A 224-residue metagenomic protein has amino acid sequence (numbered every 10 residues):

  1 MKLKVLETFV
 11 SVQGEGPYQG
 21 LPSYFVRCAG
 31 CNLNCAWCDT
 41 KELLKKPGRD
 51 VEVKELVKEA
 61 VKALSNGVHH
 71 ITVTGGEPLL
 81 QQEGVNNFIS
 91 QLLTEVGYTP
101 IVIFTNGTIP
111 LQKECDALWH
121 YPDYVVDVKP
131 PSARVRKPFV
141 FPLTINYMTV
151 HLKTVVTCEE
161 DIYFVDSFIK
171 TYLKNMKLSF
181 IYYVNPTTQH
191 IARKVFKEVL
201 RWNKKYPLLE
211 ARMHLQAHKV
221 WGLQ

Functional and structural regions predicted by a protein language model:
K2-W37: N-terminal pre-triad scaffold of radical SAM enzymes
L3-E7, N34-P122: Conserved Radical SAM active-site core
Q13, V57-V61, K170: Generic structural signal for well-ordered alpha-helical scaffold segments
P17-Q19, S23, L33, E77-L79 (+2 more regions): Short, flexible micro-motifs
F25, H70-T72, V125, K153: Short aromatic/hydrophobic contact patches that present stacked aromatics for nucleic-acid/ligand binding
C31-C35, A63-N66, F141-T144, M176-K177: Short amphipathic alpha-helical segments, especially helix-boundary/capping motifs
L80-Q224: Conserved AdoMet/S-adenosylmethionine-binding subsite of the radical SAM
